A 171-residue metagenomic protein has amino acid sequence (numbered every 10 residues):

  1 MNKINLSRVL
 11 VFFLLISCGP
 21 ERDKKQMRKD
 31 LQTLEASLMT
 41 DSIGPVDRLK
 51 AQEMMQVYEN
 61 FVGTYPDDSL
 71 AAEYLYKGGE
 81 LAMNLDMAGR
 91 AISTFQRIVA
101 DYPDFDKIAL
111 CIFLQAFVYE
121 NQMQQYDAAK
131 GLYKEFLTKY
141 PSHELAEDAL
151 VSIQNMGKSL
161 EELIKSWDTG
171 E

Functional and structural regions predicted by a protein language model:
I16-S17: C-terminal motif of bacterial Sec signal peptides marking the signal peptidase cleavage site
F61-A71, A100-I108, M123, L137-V151: Short solvent-exposed coil/turn linkers within tandem alpha-helical repeat scaffolds
L85, Q122-M123: Structural motif corresponding to the intra-repeat A-B loop/turn of tetratricopeptide repeats
E135-Y140, E144-E171: Terminal, low-structured helical/coil segments at or just beyond the last alpha-helical repeat
